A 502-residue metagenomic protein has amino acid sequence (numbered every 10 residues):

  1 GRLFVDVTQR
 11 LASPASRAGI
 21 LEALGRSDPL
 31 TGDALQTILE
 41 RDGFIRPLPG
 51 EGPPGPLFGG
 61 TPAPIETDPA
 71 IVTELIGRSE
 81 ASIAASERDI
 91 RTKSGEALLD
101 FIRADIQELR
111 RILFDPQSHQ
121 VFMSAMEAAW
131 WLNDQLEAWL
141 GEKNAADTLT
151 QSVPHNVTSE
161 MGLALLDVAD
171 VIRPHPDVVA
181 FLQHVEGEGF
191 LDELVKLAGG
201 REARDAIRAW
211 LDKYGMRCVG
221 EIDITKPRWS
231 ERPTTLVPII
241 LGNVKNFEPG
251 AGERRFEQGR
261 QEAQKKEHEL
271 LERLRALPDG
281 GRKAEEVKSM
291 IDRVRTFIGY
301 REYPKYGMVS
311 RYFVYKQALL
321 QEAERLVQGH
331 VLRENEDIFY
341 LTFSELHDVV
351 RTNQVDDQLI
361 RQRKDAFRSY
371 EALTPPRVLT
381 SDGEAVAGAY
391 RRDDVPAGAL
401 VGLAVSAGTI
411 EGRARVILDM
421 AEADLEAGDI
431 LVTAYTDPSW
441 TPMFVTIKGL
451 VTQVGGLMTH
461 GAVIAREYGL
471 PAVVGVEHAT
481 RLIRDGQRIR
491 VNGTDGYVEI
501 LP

Functional and structural regions predicted by a protein language model:
G1-A404: Contiguous hydrophobic, helix-prone segments at protein termini that mediate membrane targeting/anchoring
I38, V237, R325, A397 (+7 more regions): Short, flexible coil/turn micro-motifs enriched in small/turn-prone residues
T235-L236, N335-D337, P396-A397, I410-R413 (+3 more regions): Generic structural motif recognizing short loop/turn segments at the entrances and edges of beta-strands
V386-I430: Phosphate-handling DNA/RNA-contact segment within nucleic-acid enzymes
A414-I430, A434-P502: Acidic, glycine-rich flexible loop/linker segments
